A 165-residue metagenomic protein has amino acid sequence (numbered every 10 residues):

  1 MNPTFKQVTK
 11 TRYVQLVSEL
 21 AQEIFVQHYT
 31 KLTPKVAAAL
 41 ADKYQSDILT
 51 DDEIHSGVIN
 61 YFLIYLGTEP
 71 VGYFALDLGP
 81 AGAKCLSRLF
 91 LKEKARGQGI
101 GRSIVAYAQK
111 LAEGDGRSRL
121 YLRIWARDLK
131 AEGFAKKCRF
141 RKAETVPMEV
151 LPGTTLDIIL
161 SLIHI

Functional and structural regions predicted by a protein language model:
P3-R88, K92-K94, V105-Y107, L111 (+2 more regions): Acetyl-CoA-dependent GNAT
I59, T155-L160: Short hydrophobic/aromatic beta-strand or adjacent loop that forms the aromatic wall/cage of a ligand/substrate-binding
G99: Glycine-rich phosphate-binding loop
R102: Residues forming the Rossmann-fold NAD(P)(H) cofactor-binding site
D115, K137-C138: Structural motif
Y121-W125, R139-D157: Conserved catalytic-core motifs of GNAT/GCN5-like acyltransferases
I163-I165: Conserved small/polar residues in nucleotide/adenosyl-binding loops
